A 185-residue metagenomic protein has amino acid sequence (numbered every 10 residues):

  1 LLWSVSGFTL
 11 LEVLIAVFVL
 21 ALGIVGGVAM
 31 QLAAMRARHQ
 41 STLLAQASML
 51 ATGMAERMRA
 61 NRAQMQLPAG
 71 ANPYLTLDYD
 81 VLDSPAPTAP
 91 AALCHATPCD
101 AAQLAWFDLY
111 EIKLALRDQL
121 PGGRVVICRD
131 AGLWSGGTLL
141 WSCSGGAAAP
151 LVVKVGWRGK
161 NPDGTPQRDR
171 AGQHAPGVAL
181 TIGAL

Functional and structural regions predicted by a protein language model:
L2, S6-T52: Aliphatic-rich helix starts adjacent to a transmembrane/signal segment
I15, H39-L185: Flexible, low-complexity segments enriched in proline/glycine/serine and punctuated by aromatic residues
